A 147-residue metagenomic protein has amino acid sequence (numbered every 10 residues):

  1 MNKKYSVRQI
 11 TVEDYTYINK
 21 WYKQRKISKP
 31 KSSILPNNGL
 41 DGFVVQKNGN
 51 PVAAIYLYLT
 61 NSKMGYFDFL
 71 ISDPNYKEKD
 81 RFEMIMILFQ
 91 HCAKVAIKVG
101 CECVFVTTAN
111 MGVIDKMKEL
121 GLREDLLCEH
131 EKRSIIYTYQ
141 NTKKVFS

Functional and structural regions predicted by a protein language model:
K4-I18: A short beta-loop-alpha structural element at the N-terminal edge of CoA-dependent acyl/N-acetyltransferase catalytic
S6-Q9, K29-P30, R123-E129: Short secondary-structure junctions
D14, I18-Q24, G121: Amphipathic alpha-helical segments
Y22-N48, V52-S72: A conserved beta-strand-loop-helix scaffold within acyl/acetyltransferase catalytic domains
I55-Y56, I135-S147: Charged, low-complexity C-terminal accessory regions
G65-G121, E129-H130: Acyl-donor binding region in acyl/amide transferases
R123-N141: Conserved catalytic-core motifs of GNAT/GCN5-like acyltransferases
